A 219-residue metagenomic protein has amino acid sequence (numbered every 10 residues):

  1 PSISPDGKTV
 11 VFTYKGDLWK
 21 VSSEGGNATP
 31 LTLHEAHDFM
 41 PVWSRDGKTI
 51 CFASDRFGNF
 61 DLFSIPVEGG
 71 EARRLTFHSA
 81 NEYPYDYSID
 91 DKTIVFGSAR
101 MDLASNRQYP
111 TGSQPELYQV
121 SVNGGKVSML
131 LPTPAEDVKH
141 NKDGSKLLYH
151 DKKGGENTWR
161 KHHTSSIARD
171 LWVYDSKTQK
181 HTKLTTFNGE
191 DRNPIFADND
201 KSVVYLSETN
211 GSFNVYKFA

Functional and structural regions predicted by a protein language model:
P1-P5, S23, N188, A219: Short intrinsically disordered, low-complexity coil segments enriched in acidic
P1-W19: Beta-strand-rich domains and repeat architectures in extracellular enzymes and scaffolds, especially beta-propellers
P5-D6, R45-D46, I89-D90, K142-D143 (+1 more regions): Residue-level detector of Asp-centered blade-edge/turn motifs that repeat once per structural unit in beta-propeller
T13-K20, N27, T32-D38, R45 (+10 more regions): A flexible loop/linker signature enriched in serine peptidases of the S9 family
